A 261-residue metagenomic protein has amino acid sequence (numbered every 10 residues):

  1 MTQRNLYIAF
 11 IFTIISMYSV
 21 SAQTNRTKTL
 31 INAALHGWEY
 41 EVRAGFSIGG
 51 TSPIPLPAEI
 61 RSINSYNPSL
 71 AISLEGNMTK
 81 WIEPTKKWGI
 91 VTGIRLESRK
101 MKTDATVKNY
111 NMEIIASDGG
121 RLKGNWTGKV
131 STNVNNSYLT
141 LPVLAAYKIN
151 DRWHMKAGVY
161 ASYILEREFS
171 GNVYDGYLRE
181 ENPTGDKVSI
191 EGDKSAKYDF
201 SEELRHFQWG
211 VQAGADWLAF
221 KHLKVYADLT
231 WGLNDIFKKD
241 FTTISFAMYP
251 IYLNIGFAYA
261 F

Functional and structural regions predicted by a protein language model:
M1-L30, W38, R43, W153 (+2 more regions): Bacterial Sec-dependent N-terminal signal peptides
V20-E41, P84-K87, N109-Y110, K197 (+2 more regions): Outer-membrane beta-barrel biogenesis signature
L35, T79-T85, N150, F220-H222: Outer-membrane beta-barrel channels and translocator barrels
W38-Y40, L70-G76, S137-V143, W209-A213 (+1 more regions): Hydrophobic, lipid-facing positions within transmembrane beta-strands of outer-membrane proteins
V42-I48, T92-S98, A157-Y163, A227-W231 (+1 more regions): Transmembrane beta-barrel strands of outer-membrane/channel proteins
G50-S69, R99-S137, I164-Q208, D235-Y252: Extracellular/periplasm-exposed beta-strand and loop segments of Gram-negative cell-envelope proteins, dominated by
K86-I90, R152-M155, K221-A227: Repeated loop/turn-to-beta-strand initiation elements of outer-membrane beta-barrel proteins
W217-H222, Y249-F261: Outer-membrane beta-barrel "beta-signal"
